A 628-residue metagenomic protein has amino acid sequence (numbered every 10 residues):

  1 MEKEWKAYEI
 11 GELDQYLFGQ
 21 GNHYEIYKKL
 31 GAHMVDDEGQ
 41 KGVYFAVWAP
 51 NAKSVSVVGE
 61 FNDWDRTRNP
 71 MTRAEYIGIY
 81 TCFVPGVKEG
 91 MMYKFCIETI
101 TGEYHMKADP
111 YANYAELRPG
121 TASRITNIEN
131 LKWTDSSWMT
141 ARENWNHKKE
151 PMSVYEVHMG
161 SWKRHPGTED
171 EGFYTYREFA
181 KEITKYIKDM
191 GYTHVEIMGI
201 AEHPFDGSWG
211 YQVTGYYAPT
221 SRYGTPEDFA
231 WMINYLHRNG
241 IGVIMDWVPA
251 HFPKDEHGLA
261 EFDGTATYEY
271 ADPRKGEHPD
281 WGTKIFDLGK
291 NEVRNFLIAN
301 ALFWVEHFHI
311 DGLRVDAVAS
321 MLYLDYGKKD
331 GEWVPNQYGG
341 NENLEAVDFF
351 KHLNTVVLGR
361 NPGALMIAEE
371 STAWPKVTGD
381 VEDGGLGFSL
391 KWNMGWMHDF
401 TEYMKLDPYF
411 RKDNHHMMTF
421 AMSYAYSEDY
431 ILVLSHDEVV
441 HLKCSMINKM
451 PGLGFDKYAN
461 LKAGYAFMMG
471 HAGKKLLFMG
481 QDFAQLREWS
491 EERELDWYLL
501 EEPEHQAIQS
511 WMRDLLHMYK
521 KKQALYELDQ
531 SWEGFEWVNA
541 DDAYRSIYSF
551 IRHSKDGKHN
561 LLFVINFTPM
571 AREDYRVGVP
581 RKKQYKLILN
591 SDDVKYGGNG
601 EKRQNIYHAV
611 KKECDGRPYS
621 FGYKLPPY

Functional and structural regions predicted by a protein language model:
M1-Q40, T72-E156, S161-E169, E178 (+1 more regions): The feature marks proteins involved in alpha-glucan
Q20, Y114-S161, Y403-K462, M468-M469 (+1 more regions): Glycine-rich phosphate/pyrophosphate-binding loop and adjacent beta-alpha nucleotide/cofactor-binding cores
K41-F45: Structural beta-strand segments of beta-rich domains
V47, F95, V157, I187 (+12 more regions): Conserved, mostly hydrophobic/aromatic
W48-V55, P580-K583: Short proline/glycine-enriched turn/loop motifs at strand-loop junctions of beta-rich domains
E60-D65, I100: Change "in extracellular beta-sheet-rich domains … of secreted and cell-surface proteins" to "in beta-sheet-rich domains
M139-K149, H158-E342: Substrate-binding/active-site clefts of carbohydrate-active enzymes
H309-D311, K329-E491, K520-Q523, D529-D592 (+1 more regions): Conserved alpha/beta catalytic core and glycan-binding cleft of carbohydrate-active enzymes
